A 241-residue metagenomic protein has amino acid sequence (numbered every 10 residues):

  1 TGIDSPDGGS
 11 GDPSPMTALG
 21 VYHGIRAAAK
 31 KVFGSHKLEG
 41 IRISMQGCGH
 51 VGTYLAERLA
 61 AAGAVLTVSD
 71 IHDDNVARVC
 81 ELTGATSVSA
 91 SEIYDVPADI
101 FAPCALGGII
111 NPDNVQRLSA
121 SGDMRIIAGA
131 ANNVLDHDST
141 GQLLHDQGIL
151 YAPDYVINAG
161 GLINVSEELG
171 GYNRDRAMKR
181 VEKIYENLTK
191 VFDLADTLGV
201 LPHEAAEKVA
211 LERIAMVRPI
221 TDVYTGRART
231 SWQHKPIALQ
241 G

Functional and structural regions predicted by a protein language model:
T1-D4, S87-S91, G108-P112, G171-E182 (+1 more regions): Short, structured secondary-structure boundary patches
T1-G11, Q147: Glycine/charged-rich beta-loop-alpha catalytic/anionic-binding loops adjacent to active sites
G8-A18, P153-I157: Conserved phosphate/anionic-ligand binding catalytic regions in large, soluble enzymes, centered on
D12-I100: Glycine-rich phosphate/diphosphate-binding loop of Rossmann-like nucleotide-binding domains
P15, H50-L55, I109-D113, L135-H137 (+1 more regions): Short glycine/serine/threonine-rich phosphate/pyrophosphate-binding segments that cradle anionic phosphate groups
A29, D123-G241: Adenosine-phosphate binding glycine-rich loop
G40, V65, I71-P153: Rossmann-like adenosine-cofactor binding region
H50-E57, V115-Q116, G141, M216-D222: Short glycine/threonine-rich loop-to-helix capping motif typified by GTGT followed within a few residues by an Asp-Pro
